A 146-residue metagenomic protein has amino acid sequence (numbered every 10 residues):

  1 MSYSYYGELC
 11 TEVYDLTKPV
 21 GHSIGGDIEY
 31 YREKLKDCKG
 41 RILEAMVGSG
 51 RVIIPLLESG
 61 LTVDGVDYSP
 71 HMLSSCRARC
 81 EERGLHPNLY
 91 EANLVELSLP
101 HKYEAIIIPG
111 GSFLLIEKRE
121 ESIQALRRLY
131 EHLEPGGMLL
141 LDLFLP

Functional and structural regions predicted by a protein language model:
M1-G40: Conserved class I S-adenosyl-L-methionine
K39-G48: Conserved class I S-adenosyl-L-methionine
R51-E96: Class I SAM-dependent methyltransferase SAM/SAH-binding core
S98-A105: A short acidic, Gly/Pro-enriched loop at the edge of an enzyme's catalytic core that lines a small-molecule cofactor
I107-P109: A conserved beta-strand element that flanks and buttresses the S-adenosyl-L-methionine
L114-I116: A short His-aromatic
I123-P135: A short glycine-rich, Lys/Arg-flanked "PGG" loop and its adjoining helix->strand segment in the class I
G136-L143: Conserved beta-strand signature within the Rossmann-like core of class I S-adenosyl-L-methionine
